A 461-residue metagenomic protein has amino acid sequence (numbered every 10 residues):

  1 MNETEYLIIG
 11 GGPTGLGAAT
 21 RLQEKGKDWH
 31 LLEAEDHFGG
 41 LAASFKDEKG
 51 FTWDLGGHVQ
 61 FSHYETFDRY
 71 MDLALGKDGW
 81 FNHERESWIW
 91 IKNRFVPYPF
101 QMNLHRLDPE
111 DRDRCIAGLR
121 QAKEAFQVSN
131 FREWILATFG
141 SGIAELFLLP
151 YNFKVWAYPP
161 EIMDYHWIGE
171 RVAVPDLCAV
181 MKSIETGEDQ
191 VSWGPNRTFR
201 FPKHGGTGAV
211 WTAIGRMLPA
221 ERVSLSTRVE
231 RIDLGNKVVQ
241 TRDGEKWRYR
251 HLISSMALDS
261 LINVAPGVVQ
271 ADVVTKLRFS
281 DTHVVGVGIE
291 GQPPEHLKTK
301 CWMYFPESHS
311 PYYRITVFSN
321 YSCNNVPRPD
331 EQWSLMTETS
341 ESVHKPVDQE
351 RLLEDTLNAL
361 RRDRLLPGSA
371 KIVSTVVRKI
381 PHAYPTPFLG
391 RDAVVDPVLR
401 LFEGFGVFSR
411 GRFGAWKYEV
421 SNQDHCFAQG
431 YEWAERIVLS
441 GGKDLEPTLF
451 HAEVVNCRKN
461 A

Functional and structural regions predicted by a protein language model:
N2-T14: Beta1/beta-strand and adjacent pyrophosphate-binding region of the FAD-binding site in flavoprotein oxidoreductases
N2-T4, R242-H251: Core beta-strand elements of the Rossmann-like FAD/NAD(P) dinucleotide-binding domain in flavoenzyme oxidoreductases
I9, L32, W247-L261: Short hydrophobic core segments
I9, Q23-E48: Glycine-rich FAD pyrophosphate-binding loop
E24, Y249-H251, D259-F408, A415-E419 (+3 more regions): C-terminal segments that line or cap access tunnels to active or ligand-binding sites in enzymes and enzyme-associated
K49-E124: Dinucleotide-binding Rossmann-like beta1-alpha1 core, especially the glycine-rich loop that anchors the ADP
R94, H105, E110-R231, G235-K237 (+2 more regions): Active-site/ligand-binding neighborhood in enzyme catalytic cores
V377-K379, V438-A461: Active-site-proximal substrate-binding core of FAD-dependent oxidoreductases
